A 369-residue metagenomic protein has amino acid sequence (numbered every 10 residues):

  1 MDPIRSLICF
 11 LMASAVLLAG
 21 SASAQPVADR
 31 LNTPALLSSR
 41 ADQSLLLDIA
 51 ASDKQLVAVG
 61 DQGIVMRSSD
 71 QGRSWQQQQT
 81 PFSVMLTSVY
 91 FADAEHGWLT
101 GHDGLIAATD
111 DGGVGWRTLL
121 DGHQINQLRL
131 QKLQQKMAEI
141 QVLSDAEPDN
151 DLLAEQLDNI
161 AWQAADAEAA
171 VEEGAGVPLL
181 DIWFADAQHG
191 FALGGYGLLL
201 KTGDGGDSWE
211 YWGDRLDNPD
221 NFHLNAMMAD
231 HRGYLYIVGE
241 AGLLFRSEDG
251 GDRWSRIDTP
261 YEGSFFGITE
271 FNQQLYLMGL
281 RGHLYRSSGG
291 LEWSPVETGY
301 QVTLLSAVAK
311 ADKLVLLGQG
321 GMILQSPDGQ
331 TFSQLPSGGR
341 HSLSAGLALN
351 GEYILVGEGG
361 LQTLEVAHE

Functional and structural regions predicted by a protein language model:
M1-F10: Bacterial N-terminal signal peptides that target proteins for export
C9-L17: Hydrophobic helical h-region of N-terminal Sec-dependent signal peptides in bacterial secretory/periplasmic proteins
A19-S21: N-terminal signal peptide c-region/cleavage motif recognized by signal peptidases
S23-E369: Residue-level hotspots at or immediately adjacent to binding/recognition sites across diverse folds
